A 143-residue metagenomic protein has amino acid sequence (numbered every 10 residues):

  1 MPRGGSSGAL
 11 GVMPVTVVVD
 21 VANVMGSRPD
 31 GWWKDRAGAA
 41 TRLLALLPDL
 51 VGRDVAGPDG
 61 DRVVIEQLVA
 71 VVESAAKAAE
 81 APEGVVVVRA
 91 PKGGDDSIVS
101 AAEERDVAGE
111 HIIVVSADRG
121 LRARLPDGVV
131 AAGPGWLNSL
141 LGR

Functional and structural regions predicted by a protein language model:
M1-R3, D127: Generic low-complexity segments that are intrinsically disordered, proline-rich and/or Lys/Arg-biased
P2, A9, M13-N23: N-terminal extension/subdomain marker
G4-G5, H111: Mixed-charge, polar/low-complexity N-terminal
L10, V24-R143: Nuclease catalytic cores that cleave nucleic-acid phosphodiester bonds, predominantly acidic two-metal-ion
